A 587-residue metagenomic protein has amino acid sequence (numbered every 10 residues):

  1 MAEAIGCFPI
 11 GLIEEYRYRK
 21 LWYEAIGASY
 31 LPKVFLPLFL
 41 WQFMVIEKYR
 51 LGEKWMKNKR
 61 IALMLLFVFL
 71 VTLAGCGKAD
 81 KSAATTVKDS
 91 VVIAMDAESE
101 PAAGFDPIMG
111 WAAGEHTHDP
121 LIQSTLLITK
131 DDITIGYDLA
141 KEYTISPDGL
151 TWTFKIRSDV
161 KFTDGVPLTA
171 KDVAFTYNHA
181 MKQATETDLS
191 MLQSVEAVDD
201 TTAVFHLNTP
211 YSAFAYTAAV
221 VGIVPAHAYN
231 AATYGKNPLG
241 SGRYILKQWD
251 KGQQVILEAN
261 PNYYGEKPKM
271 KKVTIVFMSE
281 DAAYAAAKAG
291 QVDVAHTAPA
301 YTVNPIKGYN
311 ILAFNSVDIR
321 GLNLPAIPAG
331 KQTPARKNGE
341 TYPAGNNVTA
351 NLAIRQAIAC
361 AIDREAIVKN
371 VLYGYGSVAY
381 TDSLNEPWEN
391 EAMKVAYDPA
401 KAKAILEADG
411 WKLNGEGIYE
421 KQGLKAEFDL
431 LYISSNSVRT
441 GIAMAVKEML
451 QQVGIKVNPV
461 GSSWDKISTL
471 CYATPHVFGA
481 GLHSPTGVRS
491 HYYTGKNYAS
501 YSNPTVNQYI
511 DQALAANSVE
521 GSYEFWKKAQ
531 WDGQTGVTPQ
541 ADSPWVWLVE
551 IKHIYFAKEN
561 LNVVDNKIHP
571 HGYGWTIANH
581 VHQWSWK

Functional and structural regions predicted by a protein language model:
V92, T169-T176, D200-V204, G242-R243 (+6 more regions): Alpha-helical secondary-structure segments
A94-P147, L239: N-terminal lobe/hinge region of extracytoplasmic solute-binding protein
K130-D131, A218-P268, K272, D281-A282 (+3 more regions): Gly/Pro-rich hinge or "lid" segments in bacterial periplasmic/extracellular proteins
K141-A184, V198, V204, A286 (+1 more regions): Aromatic- and charge-enriched surface segment that lines or borders ligand/interaction sites
T144, D148-T151, E186-A228, N560: Surface-exposed binding/hinge segments that line and control ligand-binding clefts or catalytic entry sites
D250, Q254, A359-K394, D398-K401 (+2 more regions): Detector for C-terminal structural segments
P261-P305, K456-N458, S463: Ligand-site clamp/hinge motif
W411-G481, H553: Ligand/substrate-recognition segments at binding pockets and active sites
